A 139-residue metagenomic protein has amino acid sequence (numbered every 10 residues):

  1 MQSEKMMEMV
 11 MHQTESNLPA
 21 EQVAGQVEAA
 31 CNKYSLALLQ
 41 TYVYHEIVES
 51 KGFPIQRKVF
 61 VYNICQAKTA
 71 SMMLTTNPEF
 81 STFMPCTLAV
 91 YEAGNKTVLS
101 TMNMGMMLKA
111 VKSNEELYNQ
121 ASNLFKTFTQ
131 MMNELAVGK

Functional and structural regions predicted by a protein language model:
M1-Y34, L38: Terminal, regulation- and interaction-focused segments at domain boundaries
G25-Q26, V43, T76, T127: Short Gly/charged-rich anion-binding patches and loops
V43-C86: Compact, glycine-rich, soluble single-domain proteins
T87-N114: Beta-strand/loop substructures that line and gate deep hydrophobic ligand-binding cavities in soluble
A110-K139: Well-ordered alpha/beta subsegment
